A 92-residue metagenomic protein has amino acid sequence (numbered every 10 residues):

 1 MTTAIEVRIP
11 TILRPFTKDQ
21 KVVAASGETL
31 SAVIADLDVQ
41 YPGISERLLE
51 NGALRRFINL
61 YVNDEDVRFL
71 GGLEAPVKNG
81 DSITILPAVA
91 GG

Functional and structural regions predicted by a protein language model:
M1-G91: Ubiquitin-like/PB1-type beta-grasp interaction modules and other compact soluble beta-rich domains
